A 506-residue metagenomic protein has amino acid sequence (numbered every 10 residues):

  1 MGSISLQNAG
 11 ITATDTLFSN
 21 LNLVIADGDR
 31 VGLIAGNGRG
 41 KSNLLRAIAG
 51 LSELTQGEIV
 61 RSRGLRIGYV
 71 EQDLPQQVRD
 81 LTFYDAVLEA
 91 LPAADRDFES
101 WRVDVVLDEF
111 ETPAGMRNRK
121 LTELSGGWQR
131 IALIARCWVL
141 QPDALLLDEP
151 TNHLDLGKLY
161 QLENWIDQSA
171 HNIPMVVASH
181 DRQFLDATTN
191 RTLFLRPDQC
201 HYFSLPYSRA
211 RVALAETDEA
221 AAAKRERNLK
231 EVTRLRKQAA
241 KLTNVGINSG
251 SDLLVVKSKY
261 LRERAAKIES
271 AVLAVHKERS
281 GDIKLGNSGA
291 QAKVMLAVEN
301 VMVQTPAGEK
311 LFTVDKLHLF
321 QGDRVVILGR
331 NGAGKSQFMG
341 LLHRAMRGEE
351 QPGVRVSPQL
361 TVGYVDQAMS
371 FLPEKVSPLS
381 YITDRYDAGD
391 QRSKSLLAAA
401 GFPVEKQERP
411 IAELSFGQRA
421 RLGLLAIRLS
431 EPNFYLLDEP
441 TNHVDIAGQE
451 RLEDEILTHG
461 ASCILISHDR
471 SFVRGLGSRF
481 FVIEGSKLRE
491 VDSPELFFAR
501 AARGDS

Functional and structural regions predicted by a protein language model:
M1-A221, S288-S506: ABC ATP-binding cassette signature C-motif
S3-S5, A94-R96, A213-F312: Flexible nucleotide-interacting loop at or near the entrance of a catalytic core
